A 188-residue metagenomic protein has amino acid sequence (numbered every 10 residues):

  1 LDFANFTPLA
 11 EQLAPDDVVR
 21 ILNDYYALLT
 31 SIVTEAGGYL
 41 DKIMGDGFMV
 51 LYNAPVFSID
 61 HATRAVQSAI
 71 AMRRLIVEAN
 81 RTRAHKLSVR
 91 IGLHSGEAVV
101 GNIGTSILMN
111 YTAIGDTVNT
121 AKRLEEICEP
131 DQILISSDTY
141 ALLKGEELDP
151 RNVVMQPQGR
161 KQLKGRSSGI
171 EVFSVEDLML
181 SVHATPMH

Functional and structural regions predicted by a protein language model:
L1-Q67: Catalytic NTP-binding/metal-coordinating core of nucleotidyl cyclase/transferase enzymes
V18, Y25, M44, H61 (+5 more regions): Helical mechanochemical/support elements of P-loop NTPase systems and associated helical scaffolds
A36-G37, D41-M44, R74-G92, K161-L163 (+1 more regions): Catalytic core regions of nucleotide second-messenger enzymes
D46-G47, A69-E78, T105, I114 (+1 more regions): Cytosolic nucleotide-binding catalytic cores of signal-transduction proteins
L51-H61, I91-N110, P130-D131: Catalytic strand-loop-helix junctions within cyclic-nucleotide turnover domains
A79-N80, H94, D116-A141: Catalytic/regulatory signature loops of cyclic-dinucleotide turnover enzymes and related class III nucleotidyl cyclases
A98, I127-H188: Cytosolic regulatory/linker segments at or just downstream of nucleotide-handling modules in signal-transduction
I103-G115, L148-V154: Short, surface-exposed loop/helix-turn segments at secondary-structure junctions that function as lids/hinges flanking
